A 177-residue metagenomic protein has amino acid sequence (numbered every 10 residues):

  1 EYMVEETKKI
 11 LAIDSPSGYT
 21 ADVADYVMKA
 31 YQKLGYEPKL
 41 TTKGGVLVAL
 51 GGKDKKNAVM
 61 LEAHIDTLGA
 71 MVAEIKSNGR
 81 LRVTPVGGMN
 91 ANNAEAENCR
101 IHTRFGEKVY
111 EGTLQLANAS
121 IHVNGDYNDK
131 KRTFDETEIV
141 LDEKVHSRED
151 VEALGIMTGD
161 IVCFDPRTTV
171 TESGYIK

Functional and structural regions predicted by a protein language model:
E1-K177: N-terminal hydrophobic/helix-forming segments and targeting peptides
